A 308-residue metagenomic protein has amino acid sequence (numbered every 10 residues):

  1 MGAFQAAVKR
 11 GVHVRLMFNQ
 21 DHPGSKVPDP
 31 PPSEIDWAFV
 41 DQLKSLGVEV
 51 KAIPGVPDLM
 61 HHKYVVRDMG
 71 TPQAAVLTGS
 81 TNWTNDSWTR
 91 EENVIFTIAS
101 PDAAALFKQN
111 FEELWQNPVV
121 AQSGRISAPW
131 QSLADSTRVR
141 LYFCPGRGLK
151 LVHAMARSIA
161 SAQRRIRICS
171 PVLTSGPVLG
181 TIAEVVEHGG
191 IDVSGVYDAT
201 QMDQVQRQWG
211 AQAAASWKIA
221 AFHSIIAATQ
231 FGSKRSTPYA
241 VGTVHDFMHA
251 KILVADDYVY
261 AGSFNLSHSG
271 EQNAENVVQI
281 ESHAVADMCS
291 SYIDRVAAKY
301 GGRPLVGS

Functional and structural regions predicted by a protein language model:
G2-G79, N85-R90, T97-Q109, E113-Q116 (+4 more regions): PLD/PLD-like phosphodiesterase catalytic module centered on the HKD motif
N82, P129-S132, M155-S158: Short amphipathic alpha-helical segments, especially helix-boundary/capping motifs
Q116-G146: Active-site cores of enzymes that catalyze phosphoryl transfer or operate on phosphate-rich substrates
T137-R138, C144-T174: Surface-exposed interaction/gating patches
